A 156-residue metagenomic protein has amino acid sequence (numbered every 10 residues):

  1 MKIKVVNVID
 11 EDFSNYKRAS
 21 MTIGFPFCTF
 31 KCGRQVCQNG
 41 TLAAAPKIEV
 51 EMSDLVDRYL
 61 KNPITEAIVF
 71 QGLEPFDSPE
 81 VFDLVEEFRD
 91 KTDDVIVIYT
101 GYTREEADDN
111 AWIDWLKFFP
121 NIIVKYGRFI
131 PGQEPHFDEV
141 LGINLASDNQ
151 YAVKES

Functional and structural regions predicted by a protein language model:
M1-A19: Short, charged low-complexity linear segments at domain edges
F13-V50: Canonical Radical SAM [4Fe-4S] cluster-binding loop centered on the CxxxCxxC motif and its immediate flanking residues
S20-T22, A67-V69, V95-V97, I123: Structural preference for beta-strand elements that scaffold enzyme active sites
G24, Q71-L73, V97-G101, G127: A cross-family glycoside hydrolase active-site/sugar-binding cleft signature
G33, I64, F119-P120: Short loop/turn motifs at secondary-structure junctions
A43-D57, F76-K117: Canonical radical SAM enzyme core domain
I64-F88, I130, E134-L141, K154: Conserved glycine-rich "GG(E/T)P / GGGxP" loop and the immediately following alpha-helix in the radical SAM core
D109, P120-S156: Classical nucleotidyltransferase
